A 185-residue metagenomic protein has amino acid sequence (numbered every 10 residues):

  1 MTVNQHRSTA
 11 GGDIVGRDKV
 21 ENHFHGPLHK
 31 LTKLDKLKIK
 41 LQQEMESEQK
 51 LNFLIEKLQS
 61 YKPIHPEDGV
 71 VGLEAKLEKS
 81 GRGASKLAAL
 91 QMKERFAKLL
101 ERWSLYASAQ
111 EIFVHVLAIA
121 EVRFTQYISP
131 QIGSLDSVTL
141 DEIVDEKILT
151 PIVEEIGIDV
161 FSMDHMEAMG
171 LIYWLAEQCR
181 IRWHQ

Functional and structural regions predicted by a protein language model:
M1-D35: Long, low-complexity intrinsically disordered regions enriched in small/polar and proline/glycine residues
K40-Q185: Long, low-complexity, intrinsically disordered terminal regions
